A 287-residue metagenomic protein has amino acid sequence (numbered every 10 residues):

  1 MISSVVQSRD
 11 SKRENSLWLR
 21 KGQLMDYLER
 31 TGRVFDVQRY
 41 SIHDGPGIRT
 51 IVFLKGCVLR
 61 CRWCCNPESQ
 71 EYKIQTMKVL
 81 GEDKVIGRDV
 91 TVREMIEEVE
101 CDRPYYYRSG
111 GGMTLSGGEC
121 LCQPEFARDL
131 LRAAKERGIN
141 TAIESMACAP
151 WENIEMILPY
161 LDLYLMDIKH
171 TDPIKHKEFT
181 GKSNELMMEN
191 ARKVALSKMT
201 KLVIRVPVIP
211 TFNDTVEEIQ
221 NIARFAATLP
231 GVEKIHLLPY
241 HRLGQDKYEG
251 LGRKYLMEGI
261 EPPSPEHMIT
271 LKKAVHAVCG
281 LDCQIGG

Functional and structural regions predicted by a protein language model:
M1-H43, P210-G287: Auxiliary Fe-S-binding modules of radical SAM enzymes
M1-T91, C101-S109: N-terminal [4Fe-4S]-dependent radical SAM core
G45-G47, G56, W63-C64, G87 (+6 more regions): Glycine-centered flexibility sites
T76, L80, D162-L163, I204 (+2 more regions): Short alpha-helix boundary/capping motifs
G81-K84, R93-E100, P265-H276: Short alpha-helical interface patches
G81-V85, K177-S183, G252-I260: Short glycine-enriched, charge-decorated loop/helix-capping segments at active-site entrances that position
V90, K182-E189, E266, T270: A general alpha-helical scaffold signature found inside nucleotide-binding enzyme cores
I96-G250: Conserved AdoMet/S-adenosylmethionine-binding subsite of the radical SAM
